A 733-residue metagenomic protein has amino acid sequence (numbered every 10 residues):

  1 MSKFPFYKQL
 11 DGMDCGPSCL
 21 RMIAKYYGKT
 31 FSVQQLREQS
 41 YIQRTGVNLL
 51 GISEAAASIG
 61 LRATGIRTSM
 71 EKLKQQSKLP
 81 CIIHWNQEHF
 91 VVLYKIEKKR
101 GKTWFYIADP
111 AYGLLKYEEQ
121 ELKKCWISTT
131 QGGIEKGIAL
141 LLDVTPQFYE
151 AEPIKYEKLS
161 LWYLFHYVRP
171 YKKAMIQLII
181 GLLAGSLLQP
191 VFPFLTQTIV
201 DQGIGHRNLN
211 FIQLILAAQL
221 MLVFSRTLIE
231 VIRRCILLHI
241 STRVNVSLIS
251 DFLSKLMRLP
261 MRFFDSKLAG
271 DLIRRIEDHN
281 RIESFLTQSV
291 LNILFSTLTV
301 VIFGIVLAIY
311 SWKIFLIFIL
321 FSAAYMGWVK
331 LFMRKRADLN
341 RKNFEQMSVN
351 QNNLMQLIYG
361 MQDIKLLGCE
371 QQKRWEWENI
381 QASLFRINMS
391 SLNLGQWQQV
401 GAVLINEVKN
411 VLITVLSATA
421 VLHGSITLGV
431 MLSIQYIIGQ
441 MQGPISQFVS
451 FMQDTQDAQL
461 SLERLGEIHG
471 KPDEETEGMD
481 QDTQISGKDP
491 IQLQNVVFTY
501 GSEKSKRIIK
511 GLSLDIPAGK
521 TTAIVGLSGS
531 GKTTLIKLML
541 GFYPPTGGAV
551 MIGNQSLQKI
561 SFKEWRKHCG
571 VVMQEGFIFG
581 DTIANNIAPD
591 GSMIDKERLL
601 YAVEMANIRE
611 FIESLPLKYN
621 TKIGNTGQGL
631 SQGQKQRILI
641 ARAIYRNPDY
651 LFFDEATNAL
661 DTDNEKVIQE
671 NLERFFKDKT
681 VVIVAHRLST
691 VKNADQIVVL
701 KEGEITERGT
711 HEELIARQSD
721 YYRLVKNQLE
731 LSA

Functional and structural regions predicted by a protein language model:
M1-F192, G205, L209-L214, L237 (+9 more regions): Membrane-integrated ABC transporters
K172-F192, T198, Q202-V246, S254 (+5 more regions): Transmembrane-helix motif of ABC transporter permease domains
T196-Q197, L237, M257-I302, Y359 (+2 more regions): Juxtamembrane loop-to-helix connectors within ABC transporter transmembrane domains
I215-R226, E230, N292-N340, I413-I426 (+1 more regions): Transmembrane helices of ABC transporter permease
L256, W377, L465, L493-N495: Conserved catalytic Walker-motif region of ABC-type ATPase nucleotide-binding domains
Q346, N350, K365-C369, N393 (+1 more regions): Cytosolic ends of transmembrane helices, especially the final helix of ABC transmembrane type-1 domains
Q484-A733: ABC-type nucleotide-binding domain
